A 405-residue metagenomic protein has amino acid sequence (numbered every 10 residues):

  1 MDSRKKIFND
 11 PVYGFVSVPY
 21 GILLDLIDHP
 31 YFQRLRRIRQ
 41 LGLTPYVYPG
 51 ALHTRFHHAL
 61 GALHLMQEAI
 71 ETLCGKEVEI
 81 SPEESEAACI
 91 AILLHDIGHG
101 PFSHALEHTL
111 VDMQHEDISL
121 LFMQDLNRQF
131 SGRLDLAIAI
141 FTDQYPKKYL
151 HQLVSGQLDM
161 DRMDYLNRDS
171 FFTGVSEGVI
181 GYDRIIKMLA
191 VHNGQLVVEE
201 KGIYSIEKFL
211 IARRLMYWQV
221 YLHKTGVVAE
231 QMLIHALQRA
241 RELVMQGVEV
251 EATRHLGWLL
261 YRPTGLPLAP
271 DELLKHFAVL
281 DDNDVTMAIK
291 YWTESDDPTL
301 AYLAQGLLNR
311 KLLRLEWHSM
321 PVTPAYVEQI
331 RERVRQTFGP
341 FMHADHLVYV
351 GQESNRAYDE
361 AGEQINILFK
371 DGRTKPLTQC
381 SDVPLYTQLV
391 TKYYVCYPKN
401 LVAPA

Functional and structural regions predicted by a protein language model:
M1-A87, P101, A105-A405: Histidine-centered, transition-metal-coordinating active-site segments
A88-L93: Short alpha-helical catalytic segment bearing the HExxH-like zincin motif of zinc-dependent metalloproteases
L94, G98-H99: Short active-site segment of divalent metal-dependent hydrolases/proteases that encodes the spacing between
